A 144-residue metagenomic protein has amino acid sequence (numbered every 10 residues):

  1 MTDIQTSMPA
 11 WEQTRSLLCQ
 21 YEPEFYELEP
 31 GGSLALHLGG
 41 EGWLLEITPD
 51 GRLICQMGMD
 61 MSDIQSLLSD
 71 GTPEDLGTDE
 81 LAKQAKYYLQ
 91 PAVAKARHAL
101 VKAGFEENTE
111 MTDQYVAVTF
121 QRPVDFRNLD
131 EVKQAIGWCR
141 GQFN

Functional and structural regions predicted by a protein language model:
M1-M59, Y87, R97, V101-G104 (+1 more regions): Charge-rich, low-complexity N-terminal segments
T2-G31, L68-E80, L129-Q142: Negatively charged, low-complexity tracts enriched in Asp/Glu with abundant Ser/Thr
L18, G32, D50, K95-A96 (+3 more regions): Residue-level detector of solvent-exposed, low-hydrophobicity positions
G42, M61-Q65, V124-F126: Residues that cap or initiate secondary-structure elements
L53-S66, G137-N144: Short, surface-exposed, charge-dense and proline/glycine-enriched linear segments
D60-T119: Short, internal acidic amphipathic alpha-helical interface segments that mediate docking to partner proteins
K86-A96, V132-F143: Well-ordered, non-membrane alpha-helical segments in soluble/globular domains
A103-L129, K133-Q142: A short, solvent-exposed beta-edge/loop patch
